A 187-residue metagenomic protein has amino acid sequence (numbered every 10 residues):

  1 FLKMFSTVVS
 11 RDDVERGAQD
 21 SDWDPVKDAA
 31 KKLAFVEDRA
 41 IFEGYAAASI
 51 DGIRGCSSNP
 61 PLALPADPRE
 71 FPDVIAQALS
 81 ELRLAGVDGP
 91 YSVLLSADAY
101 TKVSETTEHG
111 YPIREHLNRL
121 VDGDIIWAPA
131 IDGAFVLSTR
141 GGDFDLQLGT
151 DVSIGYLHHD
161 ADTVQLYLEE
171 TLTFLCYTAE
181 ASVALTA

Functional and structural regions predicted by a protein language model:
F1-D28, F35, R39, A161-A187: Flexible, glycine/threonine- and acidic-rich loop/arm segments that mediate assembly and lattice contacts in viral
F5, I75, G89-Y91, G123 (+1 more regions): Generic beta-strand structural signal
V8-V9, D13, G17-E81: Alpha-helical scaffold segments that mediate packing/assembly in large oligomeric complexes
G17-A18, G44, I53-C56, P65 (+5 more regions): Surface-exposed loop/turn and secondary-structure junction residues enriched for glycine/proline
A34, I41, R83-Y91, I125 (+1 more regions): Residue-level signal for secondary-structure boundary elements
A46-D51, D98-K102, G133: Short, catalytically relevant binding-site loops at active-site mouths
R54-L117: Extended, solvent-exposed, turn-rich assembly/linker loops in the middle of proteins
T106-A187: Sequence/fold signature of self-assembling virion shell proteins
